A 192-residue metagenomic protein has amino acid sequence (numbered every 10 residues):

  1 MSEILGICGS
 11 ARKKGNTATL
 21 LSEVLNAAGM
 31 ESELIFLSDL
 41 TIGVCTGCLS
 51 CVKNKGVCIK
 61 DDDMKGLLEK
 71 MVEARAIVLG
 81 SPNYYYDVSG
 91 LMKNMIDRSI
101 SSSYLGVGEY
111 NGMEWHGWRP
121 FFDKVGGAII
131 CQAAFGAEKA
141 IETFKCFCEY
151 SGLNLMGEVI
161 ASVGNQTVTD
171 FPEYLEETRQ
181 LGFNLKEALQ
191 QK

Functional and structural regions predicted by a protein language model:
M1-G108, V168-K192: N-terminal beta1-alpha1-beta2 submodule of the flavodoxin-like/Rossmannoid cofactor-binding fold
S32-F36, N154-A161: Short beta-strand elements in bilobed, periplasmic/extracellular small-molecule ligand-binding domains
S38-L40, M113-E114, I160-A161: Generic preference for hydrophobic/aromatic residues in regular secondary structure cores
G108-G157: Short, glycine-/small-residue-rich phosphate/pyrophosphate-handling segment
G136, T167-V168: Short, charged/polar "capping" segments at the starts of alpha-helices and the immediately preceding loops
V163-N165: Histidine-bearing beta->alpha loop at or near hydrolase active sites
